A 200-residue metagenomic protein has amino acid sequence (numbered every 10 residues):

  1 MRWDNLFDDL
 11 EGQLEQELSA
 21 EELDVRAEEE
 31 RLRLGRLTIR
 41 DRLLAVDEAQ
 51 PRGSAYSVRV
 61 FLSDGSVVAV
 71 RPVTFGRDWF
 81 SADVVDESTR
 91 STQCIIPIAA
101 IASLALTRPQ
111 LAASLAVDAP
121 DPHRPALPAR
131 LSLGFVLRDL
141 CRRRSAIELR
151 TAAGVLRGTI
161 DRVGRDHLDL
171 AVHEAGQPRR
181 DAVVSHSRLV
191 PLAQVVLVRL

Functional and structural regions predicted by a protein language model:
M1-A69, T74-R157, G164-L200: Short glycine-rich, low-complexity segments
